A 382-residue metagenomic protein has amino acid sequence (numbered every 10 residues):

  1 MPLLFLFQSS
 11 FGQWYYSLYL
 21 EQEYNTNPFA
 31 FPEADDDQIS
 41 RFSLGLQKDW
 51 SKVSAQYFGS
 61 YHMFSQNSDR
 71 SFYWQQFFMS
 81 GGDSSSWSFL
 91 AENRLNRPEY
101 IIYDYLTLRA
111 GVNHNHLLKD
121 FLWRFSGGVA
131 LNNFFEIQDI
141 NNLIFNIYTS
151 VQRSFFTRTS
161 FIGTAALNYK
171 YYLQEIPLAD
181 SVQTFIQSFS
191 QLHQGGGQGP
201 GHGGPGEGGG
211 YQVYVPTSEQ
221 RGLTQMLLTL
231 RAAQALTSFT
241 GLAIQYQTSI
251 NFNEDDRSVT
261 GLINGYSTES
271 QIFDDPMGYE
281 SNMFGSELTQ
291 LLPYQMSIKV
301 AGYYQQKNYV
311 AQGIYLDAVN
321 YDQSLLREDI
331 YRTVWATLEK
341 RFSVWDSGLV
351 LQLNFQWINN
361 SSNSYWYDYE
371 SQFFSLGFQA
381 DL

Functional and structural regions predicted by a protein language model:
M1-L6: Bacterial N-terminal signal peptides
F11-L382: Gram-negative and organellar
